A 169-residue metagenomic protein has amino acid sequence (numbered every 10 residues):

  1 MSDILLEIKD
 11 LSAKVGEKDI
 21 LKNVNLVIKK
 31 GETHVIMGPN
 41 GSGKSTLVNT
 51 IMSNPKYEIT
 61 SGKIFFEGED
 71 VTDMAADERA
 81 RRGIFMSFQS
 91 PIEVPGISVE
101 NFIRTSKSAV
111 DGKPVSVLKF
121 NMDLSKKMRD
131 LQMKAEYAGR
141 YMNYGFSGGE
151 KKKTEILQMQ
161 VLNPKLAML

Functional and structural regions predicted by a protein language model:
L6-I8, L21: Conserved structural motif at the start of ABC-family nucleotide-binding domains
K18-D19, E78: Short coil-to-beta microelement around the adenine-binding A-loop and adjacent beta1/P-loop entry of ABC ATPase
I28-K30: Conserved hydrophobic segment flanking the Walker A/P-loop of ABC-type ATPase nucleotide-binding domains
H34, S45-K56, Q158: Short, conserved post-Walker A segment of ABC-type ATPase nucleotide-binding domains
M37-P39: The feature captures the beta-strand-to-loop junction immediately N-terminal to the Walker
K63-R79, N143: ABC ATPase NBD Q-loop/coupling interface
I92-K165: ABC-family P-loop ATPase nucleotide-binding domains
A167-L169: Catalytic Walker B motif of ABC-type/P-loop ATPase nucleotide-binding domains
